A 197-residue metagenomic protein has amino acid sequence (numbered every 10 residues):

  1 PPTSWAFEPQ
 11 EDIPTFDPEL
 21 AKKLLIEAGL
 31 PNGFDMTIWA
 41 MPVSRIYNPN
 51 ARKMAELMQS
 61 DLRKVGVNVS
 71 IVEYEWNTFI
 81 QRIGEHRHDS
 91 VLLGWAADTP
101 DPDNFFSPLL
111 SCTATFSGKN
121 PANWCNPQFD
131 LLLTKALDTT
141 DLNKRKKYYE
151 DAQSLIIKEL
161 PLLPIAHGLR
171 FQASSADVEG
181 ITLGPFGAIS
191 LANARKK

Functional and structural regions predicted by a protein language model:
P1-E27, R45-K53: Structural transition elements
P1-F7, N50-Q59, K64, W76-K197: Detector for C-terminal structural segments
P31, M41, P161-P164: Proline-rich low-complexity regions
G33-R45: Short, well-ordered beta-strand elements
I38-A40, N68-E75: Short beta-strand-to-loop elements that line the ligand-binding cleft of bilobed periplasmic-binding protein-like
